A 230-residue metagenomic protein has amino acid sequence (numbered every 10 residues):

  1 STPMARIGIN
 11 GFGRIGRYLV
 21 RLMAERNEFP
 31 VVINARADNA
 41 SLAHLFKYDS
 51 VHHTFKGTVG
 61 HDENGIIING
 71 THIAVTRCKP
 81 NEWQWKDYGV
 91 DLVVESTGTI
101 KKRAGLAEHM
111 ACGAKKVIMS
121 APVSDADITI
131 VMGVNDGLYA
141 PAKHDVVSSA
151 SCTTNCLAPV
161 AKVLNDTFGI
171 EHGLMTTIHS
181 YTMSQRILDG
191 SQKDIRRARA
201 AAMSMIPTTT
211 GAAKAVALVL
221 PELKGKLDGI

Functional and structural regions predicted by a protein language model:
T2-I187, S191-A198: N-terminal Rossmann-like NAD(P) cofactor-binding subdomain of oxidoreductases, focused on the glycine-rich
S184-I230: Charged docking surfaces used in two-component/phosphorelay signaling
